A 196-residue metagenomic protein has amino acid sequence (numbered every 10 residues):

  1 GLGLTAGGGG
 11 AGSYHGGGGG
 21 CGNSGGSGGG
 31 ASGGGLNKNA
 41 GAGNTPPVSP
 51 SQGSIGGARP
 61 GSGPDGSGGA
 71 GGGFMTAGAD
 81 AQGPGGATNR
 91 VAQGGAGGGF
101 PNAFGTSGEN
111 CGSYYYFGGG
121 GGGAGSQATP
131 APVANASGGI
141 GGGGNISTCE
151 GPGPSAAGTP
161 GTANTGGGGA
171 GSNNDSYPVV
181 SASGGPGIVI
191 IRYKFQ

Functional and structural regions predicted by a protein language model:
G1-Q196: Low-complexity, glycine/proline-biased repetitive segments and flexible coils/loops
